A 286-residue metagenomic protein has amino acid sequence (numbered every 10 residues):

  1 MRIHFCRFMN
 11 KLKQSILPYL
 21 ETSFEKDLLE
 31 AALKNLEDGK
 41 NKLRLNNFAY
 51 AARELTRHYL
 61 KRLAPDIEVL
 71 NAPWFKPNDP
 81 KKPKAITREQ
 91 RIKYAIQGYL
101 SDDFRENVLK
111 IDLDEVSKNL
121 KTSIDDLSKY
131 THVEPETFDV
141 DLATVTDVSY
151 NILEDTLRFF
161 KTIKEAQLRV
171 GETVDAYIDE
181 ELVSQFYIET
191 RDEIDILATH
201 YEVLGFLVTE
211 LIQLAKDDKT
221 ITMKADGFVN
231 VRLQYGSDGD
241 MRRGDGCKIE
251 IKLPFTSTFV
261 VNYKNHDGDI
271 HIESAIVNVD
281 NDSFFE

Functional and structural regions predicted by a protein language model:
M1-N46: Charged alpha-helical initiation segments
F24-D27, L43-E54, E115-K118, T122 (+1 more regions): Short, well-structured alpha-helical interface segments that form or flank functional binding sites
L33, R44-I67: Short, hydrophobic, well-ordered secondary-structure elements
L60-A72, E136-D141, R158-R169, G236-D240: Short, solvent-exposed secondary-structure capping/transition elements
E68-L113: Short, charged amphipathic alpha-helical segments flanked by flexible coils
Q97-S123, T209-K216: Short, mixed-charge amphipathic alpha-helical segments
L113-K161: Charge-enriched, short contiguous segments at helix-coil
I152-E286: Cystatin/cathelin-like cysteine-protease inhibitor module
